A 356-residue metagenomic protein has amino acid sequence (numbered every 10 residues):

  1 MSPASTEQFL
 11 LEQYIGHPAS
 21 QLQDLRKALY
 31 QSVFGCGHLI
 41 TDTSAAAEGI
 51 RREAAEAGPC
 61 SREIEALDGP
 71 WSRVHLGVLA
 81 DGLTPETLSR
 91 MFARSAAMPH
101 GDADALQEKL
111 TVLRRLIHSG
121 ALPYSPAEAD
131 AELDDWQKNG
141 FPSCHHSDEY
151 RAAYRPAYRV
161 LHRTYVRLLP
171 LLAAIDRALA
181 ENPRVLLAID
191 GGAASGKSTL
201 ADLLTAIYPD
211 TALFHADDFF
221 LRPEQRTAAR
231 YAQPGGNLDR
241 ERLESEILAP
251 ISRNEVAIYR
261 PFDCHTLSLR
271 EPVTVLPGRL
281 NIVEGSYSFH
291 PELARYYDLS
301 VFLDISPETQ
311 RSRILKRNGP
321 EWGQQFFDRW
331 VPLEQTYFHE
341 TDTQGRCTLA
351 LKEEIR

Functional and structural regions predicted by a protein language model:
M1-Y150: Long, basic/Gly/Ser/Thr-rich N-terminal segments that mediate initial subcellular attachment or targeting
A153-A180: N-terminal pre-Walker A segment at the start of P-loop NTPase domains
N182-L187, G278: Pre-Walker A (Motif I) flank of P-loop NTPase domains
G192: P-loop (Walker A) phosphate-binding loop of NTP-binding proteins
K197: Conserved lysine of the Walker
T211-H215, F220-V275, L280-N281: Conserved nucleotide-sensing/catalytic segment adjacent to the nucleotide-binding pocket in NTP-handling enzymes
L269-R317: ATP-dependent NMP and nucleoside kinases share a basic, alpha-helical "lid"
